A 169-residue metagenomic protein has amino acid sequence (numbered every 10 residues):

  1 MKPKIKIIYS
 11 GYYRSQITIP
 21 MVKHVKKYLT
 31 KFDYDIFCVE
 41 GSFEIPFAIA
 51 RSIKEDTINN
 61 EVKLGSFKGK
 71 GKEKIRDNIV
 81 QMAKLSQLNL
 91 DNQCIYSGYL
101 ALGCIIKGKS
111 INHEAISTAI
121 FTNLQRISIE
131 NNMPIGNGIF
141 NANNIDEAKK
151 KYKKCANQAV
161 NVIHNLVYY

Functional and structural regions predicted by a protein language model:
M1-I36: Glycine-rich phosphate/diphosphate-binding loop of Rossmann-like nucleotide-binding domains
K4, G98, N132-G136: Proline-centered loop/turn at the N-terminus of a beta-strand
Y12, C104-I105, F140-N143: Short, ordered loop/turn segments at secondary-structure junctions
Y28-F32, S52-D56, N123-N131, L166-Y169: Change "in soluble alpha/beta enzymes" to "in soluble alpha/beta proteins
D33-E44, N141-A142: Short beta->alpha junction loops
A48-L124: Glycine-rich phosphate-binding loop
E114-A142: Short, acidic/small-residue loops that bind anionic groups at enzyme active sites
K153-Y169: A charged, well-structured terminal subsegment
